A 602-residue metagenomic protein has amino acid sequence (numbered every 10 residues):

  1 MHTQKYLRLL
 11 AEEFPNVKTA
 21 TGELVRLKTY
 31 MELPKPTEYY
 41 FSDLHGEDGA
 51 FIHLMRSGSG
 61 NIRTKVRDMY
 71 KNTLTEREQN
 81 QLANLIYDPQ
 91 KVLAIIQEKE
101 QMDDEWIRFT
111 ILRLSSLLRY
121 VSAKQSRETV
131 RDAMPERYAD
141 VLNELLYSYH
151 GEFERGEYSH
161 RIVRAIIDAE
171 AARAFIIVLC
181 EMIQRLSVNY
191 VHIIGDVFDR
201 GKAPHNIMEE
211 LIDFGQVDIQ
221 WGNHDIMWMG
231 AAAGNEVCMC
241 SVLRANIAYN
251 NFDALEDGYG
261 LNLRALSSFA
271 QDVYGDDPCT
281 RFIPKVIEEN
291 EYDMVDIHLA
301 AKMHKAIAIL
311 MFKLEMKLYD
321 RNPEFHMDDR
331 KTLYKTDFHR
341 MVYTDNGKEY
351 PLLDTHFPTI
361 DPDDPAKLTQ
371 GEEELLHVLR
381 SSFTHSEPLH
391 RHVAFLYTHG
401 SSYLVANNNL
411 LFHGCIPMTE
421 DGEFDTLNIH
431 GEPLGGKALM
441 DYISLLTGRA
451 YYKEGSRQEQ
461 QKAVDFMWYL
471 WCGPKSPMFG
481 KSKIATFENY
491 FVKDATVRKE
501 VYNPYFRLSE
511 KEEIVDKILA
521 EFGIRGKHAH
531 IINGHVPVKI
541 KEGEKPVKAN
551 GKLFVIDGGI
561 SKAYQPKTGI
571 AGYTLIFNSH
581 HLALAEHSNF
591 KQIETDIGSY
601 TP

Functional and structural regions predicted by a protein language model:
M1-P602: Feature recognizes metal-dependent phosphohydrolase scaffolds
